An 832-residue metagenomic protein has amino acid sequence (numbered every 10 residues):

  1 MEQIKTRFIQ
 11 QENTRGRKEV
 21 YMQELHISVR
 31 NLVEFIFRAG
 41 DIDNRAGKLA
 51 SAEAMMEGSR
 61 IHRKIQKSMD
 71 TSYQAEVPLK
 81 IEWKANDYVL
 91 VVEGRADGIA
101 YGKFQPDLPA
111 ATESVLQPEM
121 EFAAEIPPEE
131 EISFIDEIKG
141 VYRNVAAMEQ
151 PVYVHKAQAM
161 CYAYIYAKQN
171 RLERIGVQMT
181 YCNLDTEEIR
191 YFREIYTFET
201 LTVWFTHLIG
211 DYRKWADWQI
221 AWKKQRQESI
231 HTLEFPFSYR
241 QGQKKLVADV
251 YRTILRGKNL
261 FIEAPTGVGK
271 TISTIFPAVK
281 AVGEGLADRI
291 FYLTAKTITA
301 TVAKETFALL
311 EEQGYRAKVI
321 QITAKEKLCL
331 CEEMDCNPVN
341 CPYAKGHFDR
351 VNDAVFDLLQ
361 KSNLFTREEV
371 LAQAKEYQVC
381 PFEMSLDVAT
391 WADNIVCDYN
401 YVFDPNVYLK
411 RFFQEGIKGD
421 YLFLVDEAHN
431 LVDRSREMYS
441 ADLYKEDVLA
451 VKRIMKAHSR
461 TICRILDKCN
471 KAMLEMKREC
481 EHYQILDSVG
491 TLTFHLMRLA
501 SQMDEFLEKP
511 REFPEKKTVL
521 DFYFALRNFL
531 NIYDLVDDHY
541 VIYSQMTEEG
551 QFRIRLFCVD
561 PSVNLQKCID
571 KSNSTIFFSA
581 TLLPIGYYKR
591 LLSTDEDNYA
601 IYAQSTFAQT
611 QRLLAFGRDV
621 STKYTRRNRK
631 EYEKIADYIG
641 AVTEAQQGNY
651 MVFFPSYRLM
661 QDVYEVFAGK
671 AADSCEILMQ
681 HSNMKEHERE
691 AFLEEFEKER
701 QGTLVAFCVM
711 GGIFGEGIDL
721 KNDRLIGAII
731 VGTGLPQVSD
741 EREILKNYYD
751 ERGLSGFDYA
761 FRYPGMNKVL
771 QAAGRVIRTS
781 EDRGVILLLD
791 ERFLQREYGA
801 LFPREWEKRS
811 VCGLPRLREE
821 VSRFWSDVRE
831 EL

Functional and structural regions predicted by a protein language model:
E2-P106, V115-P118: Metal-dependent nuclease catalytic cores that hydrolyze phosphodiester bonds in DNA/RNA, characterized by
D87-T202: Mg2+/Mn2+-dependent nuclease catalytic core
I220-E263, F276: Conserved pre-motif I regulatory segment
L233-E234, L286-I395, F403, K471-K477 (+3 more regions): A substrate-engagement module of RecA-like helicase motors
T274, Y377-N394, D398-S501, A580-T594 (+1 more regions): Signature of the SF2 helicase/ATPase Hel1-core->accessory helical subdomain module
V370-I395, N406-F413, E505-S621, R626 (+4 more regions): A contiguous, basic/glycine-rich beta-loop/short-helix subdomain that forms a polymer-engagement track
R618-K630, Q680-L794: Conserved RecA-like P-loop NTPase helicase motor core
P655-H681: Conserved helicase motor "Helicase C" RecA-like lobe of SF1/SF2 P-loop NTPases
